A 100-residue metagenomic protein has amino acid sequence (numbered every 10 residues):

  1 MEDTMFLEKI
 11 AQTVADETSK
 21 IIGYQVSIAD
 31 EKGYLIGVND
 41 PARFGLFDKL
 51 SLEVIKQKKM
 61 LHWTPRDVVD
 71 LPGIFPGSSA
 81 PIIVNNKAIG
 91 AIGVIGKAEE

Functional and structural regions predicted by a protein language model:
M1-E100: Alpha-helical/coil-rich non-catalytic "connector" segments in signaling and regulatory proteins
